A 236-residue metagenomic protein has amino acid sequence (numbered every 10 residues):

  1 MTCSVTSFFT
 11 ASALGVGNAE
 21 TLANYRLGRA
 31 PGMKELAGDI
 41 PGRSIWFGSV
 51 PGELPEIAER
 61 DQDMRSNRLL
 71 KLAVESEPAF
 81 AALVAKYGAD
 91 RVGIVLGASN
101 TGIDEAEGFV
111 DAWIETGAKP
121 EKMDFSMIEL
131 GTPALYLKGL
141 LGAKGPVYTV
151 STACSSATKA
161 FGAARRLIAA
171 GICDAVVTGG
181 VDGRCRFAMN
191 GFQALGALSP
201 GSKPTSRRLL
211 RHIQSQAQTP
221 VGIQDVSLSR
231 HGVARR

Functional and structural regions predicted by a protein language model:
M1-P146, C185, G191-R236: Conserved "HGTGT" condensation-loop signature of ketosynthase/thiolase-family condensing enzymes that catalyze
S126, V150-A153: Glycine- and other small-residue-rich loops at beta-strand/loop junctions that grip anionic moieties
A157: Short conserved active-site loop signatures built around small residues
A160: Active-site histidine-anchored catalytic micro-motif
A163: Internal active-site segments that recognize and position negatively charged phosphoryl groups and nucleotide moieties
L167-I168: Hydrophobic pocket-lining residues that define ligand/cofactor binding sites across diverse proteins
G180-V181: Short secondary-structure boundary segments
